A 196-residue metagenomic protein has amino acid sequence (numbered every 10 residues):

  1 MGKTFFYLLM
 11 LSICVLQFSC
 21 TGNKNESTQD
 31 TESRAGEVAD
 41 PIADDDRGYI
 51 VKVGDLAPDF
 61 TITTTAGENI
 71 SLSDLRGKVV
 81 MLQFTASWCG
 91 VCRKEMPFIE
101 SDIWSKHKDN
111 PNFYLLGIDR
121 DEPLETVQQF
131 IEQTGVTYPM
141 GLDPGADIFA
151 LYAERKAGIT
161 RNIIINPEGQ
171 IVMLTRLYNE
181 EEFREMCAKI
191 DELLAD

Functional and structural regions predicted by a protein language model:
G2-A57, D196: N-terminal targeting signals for export/organelle localization
V51, F60-V80, Y152: A short beta-strand-turn-helix
A57-P58, V80, I159-R161: Short loop/turn microsegments at loop-to-beta-strand junctions
R76, F84-S101: Conserved redox-active cysteine motifs that mediate thiol-disulfide chemistry, especially di-cysteine Cys-X(1-2)-Cys
M81-L82, L115: Hydrophobic beta-strand anchors of alpha/beta hydrolase catalytic cores
R93-T134, G145-L151: Structural microenvironment flanking redox-active thiols in thiol-disulfide oxidoreductases
E132-T137, D143-D191: Thiol/disulfide oxidoreductase modules built on the thioredoxin-like
